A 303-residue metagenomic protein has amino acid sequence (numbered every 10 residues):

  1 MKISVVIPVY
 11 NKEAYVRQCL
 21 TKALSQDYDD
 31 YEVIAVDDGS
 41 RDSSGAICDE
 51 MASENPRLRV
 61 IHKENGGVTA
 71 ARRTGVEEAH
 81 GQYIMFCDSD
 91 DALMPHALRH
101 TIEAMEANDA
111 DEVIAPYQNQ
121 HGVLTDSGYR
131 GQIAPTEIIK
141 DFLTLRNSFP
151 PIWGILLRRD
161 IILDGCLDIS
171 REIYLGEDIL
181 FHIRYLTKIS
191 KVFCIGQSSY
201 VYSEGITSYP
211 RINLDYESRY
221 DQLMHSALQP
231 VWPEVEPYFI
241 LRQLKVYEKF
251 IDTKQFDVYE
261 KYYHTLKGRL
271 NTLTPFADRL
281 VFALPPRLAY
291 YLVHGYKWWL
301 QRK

Functional and structural regions predicted by a protein language model:
K12-S25: Short, well-formed alpha-helical segments that are part of the catalytic scaffolds of diverse glycosyltransferases
C19, K63-A79, H100: Glycine-rich, basic loop-to-helix element that forms the pyrophosphate-binding segment of sugar-nucleotide handling
D37-I47: A conserved acidic beta->alpha catalytic loop
I84: Short aromatic/hydrophobic "clamp" motif used to bind/position activated sugar donors
H96-S127: Conserved donor NDP-sugar-binding/catalytic core segment of glycosyltransferases
I138-L214: Conserved nucleotide-sugar donor-binding catalytic segment
S190, Q197-G205, P210-P237, R242-L270: Catalytic core of nucleotide-sugar-dependent glycosyltransferases
T253-K303: Membrane-interface aromatic/basic loop that binds lipid-linked glycans or pyrophosphate carriers, typified by
